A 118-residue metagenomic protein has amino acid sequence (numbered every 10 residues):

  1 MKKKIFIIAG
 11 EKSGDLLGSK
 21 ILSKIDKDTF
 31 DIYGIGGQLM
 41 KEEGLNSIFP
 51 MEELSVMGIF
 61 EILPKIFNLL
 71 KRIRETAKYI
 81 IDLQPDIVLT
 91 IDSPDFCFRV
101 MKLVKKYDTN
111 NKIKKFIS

Functional and structural regions predicted by a protein language model:
K3-S118: Active-site and donor-binding regions of nucleotide-sugar-utilizing enzymes
